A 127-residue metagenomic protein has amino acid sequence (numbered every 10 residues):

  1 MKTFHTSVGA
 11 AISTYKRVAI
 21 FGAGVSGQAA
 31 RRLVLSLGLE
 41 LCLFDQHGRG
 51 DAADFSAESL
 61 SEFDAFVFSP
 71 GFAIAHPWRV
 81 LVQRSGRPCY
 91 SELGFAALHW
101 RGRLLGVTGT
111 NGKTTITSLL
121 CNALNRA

Functional and structural regions predicted by a protein language model:
M1-H47: Hydrophobic, well-ordered beta-alpha structural blocks that scaffold small-molecule cofactor pockets
K16-R17, R32-L37, E58-S61, P70-A127: Phosphate-binding loop of NTP-binding sites
Q28, G50-D51, H99: Generic structural signal for helix capping and beta-alpha/helix-loop junctions
C42, A53-D54, P88-Y90: General small-molecule cofactor/ligand-binding pocket signal
D45-R49, L93-A96: Short, acidic/turn-prone active-site loops that include or flank metal/cofactor- and phosphate-binding residues
G48-S61: Glycine-rich, highly charged phosphate/nucleotide-binding loops
D64: Conserved acidic residues
V67: N-terminal Rossmann-like NAD(P) cofactor-binding module of classical short-chain dehydrogenase/reductase
